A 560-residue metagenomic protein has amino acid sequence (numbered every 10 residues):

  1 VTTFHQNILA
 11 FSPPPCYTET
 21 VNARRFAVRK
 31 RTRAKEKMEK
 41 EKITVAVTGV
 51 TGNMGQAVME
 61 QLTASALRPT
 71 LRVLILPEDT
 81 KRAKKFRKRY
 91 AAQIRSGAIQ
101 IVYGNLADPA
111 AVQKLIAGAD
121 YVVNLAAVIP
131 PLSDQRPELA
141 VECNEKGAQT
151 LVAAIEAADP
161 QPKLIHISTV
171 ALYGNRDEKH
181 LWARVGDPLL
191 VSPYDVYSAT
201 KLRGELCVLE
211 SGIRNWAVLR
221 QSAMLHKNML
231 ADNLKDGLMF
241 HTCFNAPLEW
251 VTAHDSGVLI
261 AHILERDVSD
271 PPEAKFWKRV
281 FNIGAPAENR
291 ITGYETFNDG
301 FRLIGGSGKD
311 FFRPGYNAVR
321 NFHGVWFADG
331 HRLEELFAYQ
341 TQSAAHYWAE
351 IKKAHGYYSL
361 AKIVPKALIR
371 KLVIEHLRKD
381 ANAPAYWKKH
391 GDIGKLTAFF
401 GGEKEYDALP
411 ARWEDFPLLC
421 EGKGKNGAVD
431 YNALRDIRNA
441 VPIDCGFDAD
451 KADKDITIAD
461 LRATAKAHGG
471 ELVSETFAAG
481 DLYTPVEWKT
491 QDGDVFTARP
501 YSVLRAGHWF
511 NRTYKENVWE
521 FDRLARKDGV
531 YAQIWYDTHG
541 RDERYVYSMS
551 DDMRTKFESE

Functional and structural regions predicted by a protein language model:
I43-S65: N-terminal Rossmann NAD(P)H-binding glycine-rich loop of SDR-like oxidoreductase domains
A92-K146: NAD(P)H-binding glycine-rich loop region in Rossmannoid oxidoreductase-like domains and their noncatalytic homologs
A107, L139-T150, D195, A199-T200 (+1 more regions): Glycine-rich NAD(P)-binding loop of the Rossmann-fold in SDR/ketoreductase-type enzymes
V128, Q149-V196, A217: Conserved Rossmann-fold NAD(P)-dependent oxidoreductase catalytic core, especially the SDR/UDP-sugar
V191-A217: Active-site Tyr-X1-5-Lys
L209-H262, F297-G300: NAD(P)-dependent short-chain dehydrogenase/reductase
E265-L336, Q340-E350, H355-K366, K371-L434: Mid/C-terminal beta-alpha module of Rossmann-like enzyme folds, strongest in SDR-family dehydrogenases/epimerases
D415-E560: Functional cation/ligand-contacting sites centered on basic and imidazole/sulfhydryl donors
